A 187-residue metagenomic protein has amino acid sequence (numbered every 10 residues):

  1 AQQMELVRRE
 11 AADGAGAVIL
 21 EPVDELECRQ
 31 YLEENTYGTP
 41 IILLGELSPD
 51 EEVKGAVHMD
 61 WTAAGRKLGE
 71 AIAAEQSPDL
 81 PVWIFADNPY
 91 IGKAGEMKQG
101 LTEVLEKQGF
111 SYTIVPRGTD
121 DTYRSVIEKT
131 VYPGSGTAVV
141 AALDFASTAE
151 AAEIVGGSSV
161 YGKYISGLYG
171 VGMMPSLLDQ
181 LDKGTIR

Functional and structural regions predicted by a protein language model:
A1: N-terminal glycine-rich anion-binding loop in soluble enzyme alpha/beta folds
M4-R8, A12, A17-Y37, L101 (+1 more regions): Hydrophobic alpha-helical
V18, T39-L43, Y112: Hydrophobic beta-strand scaffold residues
E25-A63, M174-K183: Flexible loop/hinge segments that line or gate small-molecule binding clefts
E52-M59, W83, D87-I91, T113-R117 (+2 more regions): Second-shell loop/turn segments in exported
A56-V82, E96, Y123-R124, G172-L178: Hydrophobic alpha-helical segments within soluble ligand-binding/sensing domains
R66-I114: An alpha-beta-alpha
